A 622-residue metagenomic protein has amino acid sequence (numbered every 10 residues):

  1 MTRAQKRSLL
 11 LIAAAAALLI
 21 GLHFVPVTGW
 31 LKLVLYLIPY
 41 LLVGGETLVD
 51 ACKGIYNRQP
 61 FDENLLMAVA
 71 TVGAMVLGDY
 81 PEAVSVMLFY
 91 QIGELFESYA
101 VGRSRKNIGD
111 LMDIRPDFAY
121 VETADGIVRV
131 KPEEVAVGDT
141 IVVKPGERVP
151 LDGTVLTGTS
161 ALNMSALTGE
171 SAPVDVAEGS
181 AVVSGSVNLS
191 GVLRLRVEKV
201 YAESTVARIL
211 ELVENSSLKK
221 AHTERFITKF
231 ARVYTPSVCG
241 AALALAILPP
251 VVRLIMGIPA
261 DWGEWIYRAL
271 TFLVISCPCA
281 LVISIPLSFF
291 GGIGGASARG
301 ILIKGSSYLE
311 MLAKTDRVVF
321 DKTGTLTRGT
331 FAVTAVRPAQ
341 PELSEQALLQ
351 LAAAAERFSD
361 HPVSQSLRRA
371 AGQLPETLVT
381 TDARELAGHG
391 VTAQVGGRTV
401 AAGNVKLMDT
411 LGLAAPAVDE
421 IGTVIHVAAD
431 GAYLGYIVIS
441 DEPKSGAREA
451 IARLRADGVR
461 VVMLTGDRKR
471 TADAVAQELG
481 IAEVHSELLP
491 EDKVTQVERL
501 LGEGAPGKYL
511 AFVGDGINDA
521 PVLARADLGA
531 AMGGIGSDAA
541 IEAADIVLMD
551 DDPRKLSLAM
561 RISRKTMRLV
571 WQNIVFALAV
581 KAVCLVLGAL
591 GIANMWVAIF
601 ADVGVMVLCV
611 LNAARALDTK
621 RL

Functional and structural regions predicted by a protein language model:
T2-F118, K220, K229, P236-S237 (+2 more regions): Transmembrane helix-loop-helix hairpins at the membrane interface
I12-A16, R225-M256, R268-F289, W571-F600: Bilayer-spanning, highly hydrophobic alpha-helical transmembrane segments
N64-A68, L167, Y267, C277-A355 (+2 more regions): Conserved catalytic phosphorylation-site environment of P-type ATPases
M87-P145, V176, I303, P375 (+4 more regions): Juxtamembrane coupling segments of multi-pass membrane pumps/enzymes
D110-E203, A207, S307-A352, Q394-V395: Conserved cytosolic catalytic loops of P-type ATPases
K144, V333-V459, K469, E478-V497: P-type ATPase nucleotide-binding
A241, L374, A505-G507, A544 (+1 more regions): Membrane-embedded transport module
G397, T423, A429-Q572: Conserved ATP-binding TGD loop and adjacent catalytic N/P-domain core of P-type ATPases
